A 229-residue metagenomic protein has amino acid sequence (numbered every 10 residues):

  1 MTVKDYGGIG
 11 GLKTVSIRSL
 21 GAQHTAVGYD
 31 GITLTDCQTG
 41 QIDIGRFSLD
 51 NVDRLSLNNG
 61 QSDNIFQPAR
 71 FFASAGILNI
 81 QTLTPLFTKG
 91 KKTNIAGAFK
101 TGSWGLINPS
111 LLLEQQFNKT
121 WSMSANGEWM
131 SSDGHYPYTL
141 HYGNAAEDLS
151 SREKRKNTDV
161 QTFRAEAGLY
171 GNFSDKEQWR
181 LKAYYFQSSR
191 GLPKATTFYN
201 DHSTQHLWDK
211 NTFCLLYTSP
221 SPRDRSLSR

Functional and structural regions predicted by a protein language model:
V3-N51, N59-I77, L86-K92, P109: Flexible, glycine/serine/threonine-rich loop segments and coil->beta-strand junctions that form periplasmic-facing
K13, S74-G76, T93-I95, I107-L111 (+2 more regions): Hydrophobic, lipid-facing positions within transmembrane beta-strands of outer-membrane proteins
A22, N118-T120, M130, S174-K176 (+1 more regions): Outer-membrane beta-barrel channels and translocator barrels
T25, K91-I95, K100, I107 (+5 more regions): Outer-envelope beta-barrel architecture signal
N64-R70, I77, Q81-Q116, G127 (+1 more regions): Short strand-turn segments of transmembrane beta-barrel domains in outer membranes, especially the first one or two
G97-T101, A125-S131, L181-Y185: Transmembrane beta-barrel strands of outer-membrane/channel proteins
Y136, R152, K156-T162, Y170 (+1 more regions): Flexible loop and strand-edge segments within Gram-negative outer membrane beta-barrel domains
Y217-S228: Single conserved hydrophobic/aromatic residue that forms the stacking wall/gate of nucleotide- or nucleobase-binding
